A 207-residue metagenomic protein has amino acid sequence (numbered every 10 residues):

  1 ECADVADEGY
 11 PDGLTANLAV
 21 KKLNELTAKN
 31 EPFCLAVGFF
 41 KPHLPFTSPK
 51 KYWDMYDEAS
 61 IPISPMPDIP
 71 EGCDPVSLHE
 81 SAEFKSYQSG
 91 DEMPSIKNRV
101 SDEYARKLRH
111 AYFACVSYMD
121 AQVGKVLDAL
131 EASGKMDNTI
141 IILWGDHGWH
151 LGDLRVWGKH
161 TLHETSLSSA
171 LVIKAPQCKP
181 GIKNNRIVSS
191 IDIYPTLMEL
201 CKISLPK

Functional and structural regions predicted by a protein language model:
E1-L14, N24-E31, A36-I187, L200-I203: Active-site-proximal cap/lid insertion segments
S190, Y194: Zinc-coordinating Cys/His ligand positions in small cysteine/histidine-rich zinc-finger domains
L205-K207: A short alpha-helix-loop-beta-strand transition element characteristic of N-terminal alpha/beta dinucleotide-binding
